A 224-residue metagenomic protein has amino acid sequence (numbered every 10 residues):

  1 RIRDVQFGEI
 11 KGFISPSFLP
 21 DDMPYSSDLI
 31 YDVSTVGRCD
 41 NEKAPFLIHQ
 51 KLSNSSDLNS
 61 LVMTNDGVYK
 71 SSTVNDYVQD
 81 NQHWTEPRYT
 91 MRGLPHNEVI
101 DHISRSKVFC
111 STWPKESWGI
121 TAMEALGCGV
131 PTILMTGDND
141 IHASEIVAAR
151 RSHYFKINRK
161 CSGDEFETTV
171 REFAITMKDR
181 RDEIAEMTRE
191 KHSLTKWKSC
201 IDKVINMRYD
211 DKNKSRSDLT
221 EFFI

Functional and structural regions predicted by a protein language model:
P20-K43, H49-L61: Conserved donor-binding/catalytic core segment of Leloir-type glycosyltransferases
S72-I100: Nucleotide-activated donor-binding/catalytic signature segment of Leloir-type glycosyltransferases, i.e., the conserved
I100, M123-G127: Short alpha-helical segment that forms part of, or immediately flanks, the ligand-binding pocket in carbohydrate-active
I100-S106: Short alpha-helical donor nucleotide-sugar binding micro-motif in glycosyltransferases
P114: Aromatic "clamp/platform" in nucleotide-sugar-dependent glycosyltransferases that forms part of the donor/acceptor
P131-I141: Short hydrophobic beta-strand element within catalytic cores of glycosyltransferases and related nucleotide-activated
I141-R171: Change "using UDP/GDP/dTDP sugars" to "using nucleotide sugars
I157-E165, A174-I224: A charged, aromatic-enriched C-terminal amphipathic alpha-helix characteristic of glycosyltransferases across folds
